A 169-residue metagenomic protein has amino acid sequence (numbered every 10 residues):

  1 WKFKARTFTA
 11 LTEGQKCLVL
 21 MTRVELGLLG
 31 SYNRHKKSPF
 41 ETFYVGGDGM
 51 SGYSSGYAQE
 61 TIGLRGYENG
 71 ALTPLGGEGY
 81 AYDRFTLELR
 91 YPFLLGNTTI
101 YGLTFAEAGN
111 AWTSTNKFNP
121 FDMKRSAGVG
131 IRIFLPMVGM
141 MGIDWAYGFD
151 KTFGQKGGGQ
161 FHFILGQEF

Functional and structural regions predicted by a protein language model:
W1-L95, T99, T104-F105, W112-S114 (+2 more regions): C-terminal outer-membrane beta-barrel translocator/porin domains of Gram-negative envelope proteins and their
L29, G109, A146-G148: An acidic- and aromatic-residue-enriched active-site/binding cleft used to recognize and process polar
G46-G56, N116-F169: C-terminal beta-signal and terminal closure region of outer-membrane beta-barrel proteins
